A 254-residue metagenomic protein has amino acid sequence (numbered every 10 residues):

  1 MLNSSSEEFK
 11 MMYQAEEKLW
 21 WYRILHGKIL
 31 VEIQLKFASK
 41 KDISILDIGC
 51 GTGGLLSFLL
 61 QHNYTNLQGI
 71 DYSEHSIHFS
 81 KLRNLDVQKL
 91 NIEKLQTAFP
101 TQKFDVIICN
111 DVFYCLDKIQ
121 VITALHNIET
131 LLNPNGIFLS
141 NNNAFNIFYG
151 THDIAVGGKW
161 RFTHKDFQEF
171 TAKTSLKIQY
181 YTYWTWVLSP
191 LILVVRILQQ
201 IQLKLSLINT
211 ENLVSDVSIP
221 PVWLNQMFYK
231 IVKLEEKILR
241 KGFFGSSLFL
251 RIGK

Functional and structural regions predicted by a protein language model:
M1-Q102, V106-N110, L125, F243-L248: Conserved N-terminal segment of class I S-adenosyl-L-methionine
Y13, L139-W160: Short, glycine-/aromatic-enriched active-site segment of Class I SAM-dependent methyltransferases
E17-W21, T151-D166, W184: Acceptor-substrate binding/catalytic loop of class I
D111-C115: Short catalytic micro-motifs in class I SAM-dependent methyltransferases
I122-I137: A short glycine-rich, Lys/Arg-flanked "PGG" loop and its adjoining helix->strand segment in the class I
L139, L188-K254: A C-terminal cap/extension of S-adenosyl-L-methionine-dependent methyltransferases that defines the acceptor-substrate
L176-W186: Conserved S-adenosyl-L-methionine
